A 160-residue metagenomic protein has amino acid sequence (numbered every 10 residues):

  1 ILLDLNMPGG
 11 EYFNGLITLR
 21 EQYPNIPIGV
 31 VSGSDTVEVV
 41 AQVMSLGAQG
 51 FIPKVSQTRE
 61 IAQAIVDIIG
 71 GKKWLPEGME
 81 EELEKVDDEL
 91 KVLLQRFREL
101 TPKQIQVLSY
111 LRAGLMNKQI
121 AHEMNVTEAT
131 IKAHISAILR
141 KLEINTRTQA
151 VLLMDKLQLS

Functional and structural regions predicted by a protein language model:
L2-L16: Conserved phosphotransfer microenvironments
D4-L5, S32, K54: Active-site residues of response regulator receiver
F13-N25: Short amphipathic alpha-helix used as the core "switch/output" element in two-component signaling
S34-D35, A129: Short, conserved "switch-loop" micro-motifs in signal-transduction and mechanochemical regulators
V40-M44, G50-F97, L159: Short, flexible helix-to-coil linker/hinge segments that flank and couple to helix-turn-helix
A64, H134-A137: Residues within the DNA-recognition helix of helix-turn-helix
K91-T130: Helix-turn-helix DNA-binding segment
A137-S160: Basic, Lys/Arg-enriched C-terminal extension of HTH/homeodomain DNA-binding domains
